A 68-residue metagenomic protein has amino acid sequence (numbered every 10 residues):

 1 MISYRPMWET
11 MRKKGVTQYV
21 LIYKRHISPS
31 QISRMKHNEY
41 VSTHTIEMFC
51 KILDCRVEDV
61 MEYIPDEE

Functional and structural regions predicted by a protein language model:
M1-V20: A short, Lys/Arg-rich alpha-helix, primarily the initiator
W8, Y19, S33, E47 (+1 more regions): Residues within the helices of the helix-turn-helix
E9-T10, R34, M61-E68: Short, charged recognition helix plus adjacent turn of helix-turn-helix-like nucleic-acid-binding domains
R12, Y23, K51: Alpha-helical residues within the helix-turn-helix
G15-S33: Short alpha-helical DNA-recognition segment
S28, E39, I64-E67: The DNA-recognition helices of helix-turn-helix-type DNA-binding domains
N38-K51: Short, basic-rich loop-to-helix N-cap that marks the start of a DNA-contacting helix
